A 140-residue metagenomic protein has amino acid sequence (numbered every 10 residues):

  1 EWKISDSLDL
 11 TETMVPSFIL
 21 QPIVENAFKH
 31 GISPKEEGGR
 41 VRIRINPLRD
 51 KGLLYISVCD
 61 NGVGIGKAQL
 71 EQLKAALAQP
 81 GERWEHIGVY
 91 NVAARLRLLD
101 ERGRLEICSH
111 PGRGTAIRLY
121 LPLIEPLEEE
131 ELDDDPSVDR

Functional and structural regions predicted by a protein language model:
E1-T11: Conserved catalytic submotifs in the C-terminal HATPase_c
I4, I43-P47: Conserved catalytic core of two-component histidine kinases
L10, K35-G39, L48-I56, V63-Q69 (+1 more regions): Flexible, glycine-/charge-rich segments associated with ATP-binding catalytic modules
M14, F18, H86-I87: A generic alpha-helix signature
P16-E37, R95: Conserved ATP-binding N-box helix of the HATPase_c
